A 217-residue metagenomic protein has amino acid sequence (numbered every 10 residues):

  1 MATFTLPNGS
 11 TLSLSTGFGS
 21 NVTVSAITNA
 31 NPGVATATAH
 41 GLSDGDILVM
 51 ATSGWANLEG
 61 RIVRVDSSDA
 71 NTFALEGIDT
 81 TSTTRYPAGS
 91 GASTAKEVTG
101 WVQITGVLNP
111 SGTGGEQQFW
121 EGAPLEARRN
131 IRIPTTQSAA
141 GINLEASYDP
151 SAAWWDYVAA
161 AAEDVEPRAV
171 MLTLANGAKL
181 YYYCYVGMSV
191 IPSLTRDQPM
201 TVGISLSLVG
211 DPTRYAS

Functional and structural regions predicted by a protein language model:
A2-G9, T16-G33, A37-D44, S53-A127: Small/polar beta-strand repeat architecture
P32, G141-N143, P167, Y181 (+1 more regions): Intrinsic-disorder/low-complexity, polar/charged segments enriched in Ser/Thr/Lys/Arg/Asp/Glu/Gln
I47, G60-R64, T72, K179-Y185 (+1 more regions): Well-ordered beta-strand positions in beta-sheet-rich domains
V49, W154-Y183: Short, acidic/charged, Gly/Pro-enriched secondary-structure junctions
M50-T52, E145: Residue-level recognition of conserved beta-strand edge/terminus positions
E126-I131, S189-V190: Short structured motifs
I131-P150, Q198-T213: Oligomerization/assembly interface segments of phage tail-like spikes and tubes
M171-A216: Short beta-strand and beta-hairpin "edge-sheet" elements
